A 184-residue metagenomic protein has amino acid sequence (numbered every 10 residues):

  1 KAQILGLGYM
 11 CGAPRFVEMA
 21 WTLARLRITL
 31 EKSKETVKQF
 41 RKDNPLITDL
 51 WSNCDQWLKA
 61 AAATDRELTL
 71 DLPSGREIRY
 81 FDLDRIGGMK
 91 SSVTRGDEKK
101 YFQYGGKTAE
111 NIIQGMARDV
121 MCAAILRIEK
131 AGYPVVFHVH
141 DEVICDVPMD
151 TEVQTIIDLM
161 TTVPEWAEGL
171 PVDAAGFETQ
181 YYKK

Functional and structural regions predicted by a protein language model:
K1-K184: Conserved catalytic core of nucleotide polymerization and phosphodiester-bond processing enzymes
